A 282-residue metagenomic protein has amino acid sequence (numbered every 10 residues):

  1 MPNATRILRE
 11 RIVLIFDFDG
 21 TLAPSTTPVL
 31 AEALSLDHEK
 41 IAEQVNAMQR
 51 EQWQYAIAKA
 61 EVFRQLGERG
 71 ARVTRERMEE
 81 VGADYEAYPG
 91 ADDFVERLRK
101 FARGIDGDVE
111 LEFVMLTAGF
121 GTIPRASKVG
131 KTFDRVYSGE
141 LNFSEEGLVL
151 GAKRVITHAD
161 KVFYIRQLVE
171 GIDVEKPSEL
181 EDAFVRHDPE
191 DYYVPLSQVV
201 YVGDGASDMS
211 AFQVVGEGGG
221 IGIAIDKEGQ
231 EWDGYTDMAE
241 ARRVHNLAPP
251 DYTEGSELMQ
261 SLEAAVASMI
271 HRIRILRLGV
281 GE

Functional and structural regions predicted by a protein language model:
P2-E145, V244: Alpha-helical substrate-recognition element adjacent to the catalytic core
A83-V114, A118-E282: C-terminal cap/substrate-recognition subdomain and adjoining C-terminal extension of metal-dependent phosphatase-like
